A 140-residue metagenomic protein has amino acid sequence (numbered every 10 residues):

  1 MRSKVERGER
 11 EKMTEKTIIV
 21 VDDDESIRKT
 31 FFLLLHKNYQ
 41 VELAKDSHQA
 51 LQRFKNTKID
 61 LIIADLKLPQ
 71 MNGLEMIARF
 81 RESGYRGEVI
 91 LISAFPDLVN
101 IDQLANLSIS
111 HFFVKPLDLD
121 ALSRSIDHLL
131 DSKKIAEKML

Functional and structural regions predicted by a protein language model:
E25-E42, L107: Two-component/phosphorelay signaling modules centered on CheY-like receiver
L43-L61: Acidic, metal-coordinating helix/loop segments flanking the phosphotransfer/catalytic sites of two-component signaling
D46, N72-E75: Acidic catalytic/metal-coordinating carboxylates
Q52, L74-Y85: Short amphipathic alpha-helix used as the core "switch/output" element in two-component signaling
L66-K67: The short loop immediately C-terminal to the conserved phospho-acceptor aspartate in CheY-like receiver
E75, P96-H111, R124: Alpha4 helix (beta4-alpha4-beta5 surface) of REC/receiver domains from two-component response regulators
K115: A Lys-centered signature of the CheY-like receiver
